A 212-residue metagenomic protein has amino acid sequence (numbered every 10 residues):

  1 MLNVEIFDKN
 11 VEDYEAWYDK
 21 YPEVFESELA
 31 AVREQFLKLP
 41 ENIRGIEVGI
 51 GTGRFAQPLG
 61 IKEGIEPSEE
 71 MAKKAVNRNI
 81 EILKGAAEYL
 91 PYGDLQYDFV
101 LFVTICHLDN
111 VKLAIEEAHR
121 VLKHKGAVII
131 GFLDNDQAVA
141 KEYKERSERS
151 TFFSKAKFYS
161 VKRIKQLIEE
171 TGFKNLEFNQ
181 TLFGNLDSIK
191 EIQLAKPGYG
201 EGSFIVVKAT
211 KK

Functional and structural regions predicted by a protein language model:
M1-P40, R54, L182, I189 (+1 more regions): Conserved class I S-adenosyl-L-methionine
I46-Y89: Class I SAM-dependent methyltransferase SAM/SAH-binding core
E88-V100: A short acidic, Gly/Pro-enriched loop at the edge of an enzyme's catalytic core that lines a small-molecule cofactor
F99-V111: A short SAM/SAH-binding and catalytic strip from SAM-dependent methyltransferases
K112-H124: A short glycine-rich, Lys/Arg-flanked "PGG" loop and its adjoining helix->strand segment in the class I
A127-K155: Conserved class I S-adenosyl-L-methionine
K155-N179: Short alpha-helix
K190-K212: Core SAM-dependent methyltransferase catalytic element
